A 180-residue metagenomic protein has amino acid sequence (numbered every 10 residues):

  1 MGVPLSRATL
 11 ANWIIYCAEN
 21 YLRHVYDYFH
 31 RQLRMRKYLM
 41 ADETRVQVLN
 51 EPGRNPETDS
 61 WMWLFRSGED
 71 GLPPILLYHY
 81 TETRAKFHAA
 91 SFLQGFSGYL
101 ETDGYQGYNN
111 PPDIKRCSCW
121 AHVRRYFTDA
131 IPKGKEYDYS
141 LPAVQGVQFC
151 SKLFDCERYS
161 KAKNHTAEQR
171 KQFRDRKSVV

Functional and structural regions predicted by a protein language model:
M1-V180: Catalytic center-proximal scaffold of phosphoryl-transfer enzymes
